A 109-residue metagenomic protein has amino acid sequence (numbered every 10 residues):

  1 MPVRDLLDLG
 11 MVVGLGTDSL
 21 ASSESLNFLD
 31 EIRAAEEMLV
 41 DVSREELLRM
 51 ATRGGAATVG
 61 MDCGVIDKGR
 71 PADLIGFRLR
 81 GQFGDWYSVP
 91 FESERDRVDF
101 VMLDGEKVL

Functional and structural regions predicted by a protein language model:
P2-R80: His/Asp/Glu-enriched, well-ordered alpha-helical/loop segment that forms or immediately abuts the divalent-metal
A72-L109: C-terminal cap of metal-dependent C-N hydrolases
